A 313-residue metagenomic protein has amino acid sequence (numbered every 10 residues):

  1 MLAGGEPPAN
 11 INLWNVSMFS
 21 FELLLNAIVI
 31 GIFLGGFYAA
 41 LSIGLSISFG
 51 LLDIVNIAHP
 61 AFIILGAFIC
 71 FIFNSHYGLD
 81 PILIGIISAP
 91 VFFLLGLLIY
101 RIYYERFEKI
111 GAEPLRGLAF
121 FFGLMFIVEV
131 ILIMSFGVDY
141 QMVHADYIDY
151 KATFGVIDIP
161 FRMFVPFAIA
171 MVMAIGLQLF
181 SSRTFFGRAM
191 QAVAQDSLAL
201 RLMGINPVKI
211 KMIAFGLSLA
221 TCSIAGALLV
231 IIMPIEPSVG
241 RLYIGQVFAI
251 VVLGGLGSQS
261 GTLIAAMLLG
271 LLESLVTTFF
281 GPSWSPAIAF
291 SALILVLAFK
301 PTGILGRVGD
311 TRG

Functional and structural regions predicted by a protein language model:
A3-L41, I69, P81-I84, I110-R116 (+4 more regions): Membrane-interfacial amphipathic/re-entrant helices at transmembrane-helix boundaries
I11-L13, S135, L198-L202, N206-K209 (+1 more regions): Cytosolic-side transmembrane-helix boundaries in multi-pass membrane proteins
F19-I30, S181-F185, A214-V251, T277-W284: Inter-helical junctions in multi-pass inner-membrane proteins, predominant in energy-converting antiporter-like
L34, F154-I235, Q259-A265: Helix-loop-helix "hairpin" substructures at the membrane interface of multi-pass membrane proteins
G36, L45-G66, P81, G111-L115 (+7 more regions): Short, non-helical or kinked segments that cap or interrupt transmembrane helices
L51-L98, I102, F279: Membrane-embedded helix boundary and interhelical linker motif in transport proteins
G78-L124, I131, I264-L269, K300-P301: Alpha-helical transmembrane segments within multi-pass membrane transporters and channels
R106-F107, E113-R183, L275, F280 (+3 more regions): Transmembrane helix-bundle core of multi-pass membrane transporters and related energy-transducing complexes
